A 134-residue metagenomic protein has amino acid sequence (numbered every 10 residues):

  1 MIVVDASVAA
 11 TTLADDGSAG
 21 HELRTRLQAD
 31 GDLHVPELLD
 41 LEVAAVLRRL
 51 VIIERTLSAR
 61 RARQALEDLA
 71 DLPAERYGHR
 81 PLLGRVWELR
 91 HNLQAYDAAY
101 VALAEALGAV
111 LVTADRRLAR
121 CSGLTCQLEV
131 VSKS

Functional and structural regions predicted by a protein language model:
M1, L89, V101-S134: Acidic, PIN/NYN-like endoribonuclease modules and their adjacent C-terminal/linker elements
M1-L39, R55-R60, S134: Short, well-structured N-terminal submotif of metal-dependent ribonuclease cores
V8-A9, L39, L82, Y100 (+1 more regions): Alpha-helix capping/helix-boundary segments
T11-L13, V46, C121-S122: Residues that scaffold the ATP/ADP-binding catalytic core of kinase and kinase-like folds
E37, E42, E105: Acidic-residue sensor for enzyme active/binding pockets
A44-A74, R85: Active-site-proximal, substrate-binding regions of enzyme catalytic domains and RNA-binding/basic surfaces
L72-A114: Active-site neighborhoods of divalent-metal-dependent phosphate/nucleic-acid chemistry enzymes
